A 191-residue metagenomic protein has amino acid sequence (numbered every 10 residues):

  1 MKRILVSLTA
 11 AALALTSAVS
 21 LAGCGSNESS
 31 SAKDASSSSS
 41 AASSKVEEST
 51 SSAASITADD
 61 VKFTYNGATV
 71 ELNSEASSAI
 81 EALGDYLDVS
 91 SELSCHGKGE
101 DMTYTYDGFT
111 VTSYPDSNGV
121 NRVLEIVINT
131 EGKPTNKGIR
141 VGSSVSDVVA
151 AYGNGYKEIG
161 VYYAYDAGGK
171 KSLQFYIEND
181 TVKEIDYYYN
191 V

Functional and structural regions predicted by a protein language model:
M1-A11: Bacterial N-terminal signal peptides that target proteins for export
V6-S7, V19-V46: Bacterial lipoprotein signal-peptidase II cleavage site
S40-L72: N-terminal low-complexity, Pro/Thr/Ser-rich intrinsically disordered segments that act as propeptides or flexible
T64-A68, G132-K137, G160, K171-L173: Short, recurring structural edge motifs at helix starts
V70-L72, G138-V141: Short, contiguous acidic and Ser/Thr-rich linear segments
S77-S117, R140, V145-Y189: A cross-family detector of function-defining hotspots
L124, I128-T135, V141: A low-complexity, Ser/Thr/Gly/Pro-enriched, surface-exposed linker/loop concept that marks segments flanking
E131, Y189-V191: A short acidic/small-residue loop/turn micro-motif
